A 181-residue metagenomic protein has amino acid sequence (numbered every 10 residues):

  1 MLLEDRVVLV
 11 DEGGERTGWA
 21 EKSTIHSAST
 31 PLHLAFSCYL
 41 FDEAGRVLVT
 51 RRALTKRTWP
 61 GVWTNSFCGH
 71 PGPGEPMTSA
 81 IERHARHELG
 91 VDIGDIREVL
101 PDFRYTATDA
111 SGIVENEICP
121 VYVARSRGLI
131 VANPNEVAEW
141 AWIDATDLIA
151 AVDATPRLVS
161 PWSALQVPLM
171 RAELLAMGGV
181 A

Functional and structural regions predicted by a protein language model:
L2-S37, F41-E43: Acidic, metal-coordinating catalytic segment for phosphate/diphosphate chemistry, firing primarily on the Nudix
V7, R46-V47, W140-A141: A residue-level structural signature of the nucleotidyltransferase/glycosyltransferase Rossmann-like core
E12-E15, G45, G90, G112: Detector for glycine-centered tight turns/loop "hinges" at secondary-structure junctions
A20-K22, A53, M77, E136: Residue-level structural signal for beta-strand termini and adjacent loop
T24, G61, P73, D102-A181: Nudix hydrolase/Nudix homology domain
A35-F67: A glycine-rich, hydrophobic loop/mini-helix early in the fold
C38, S66-F67, E98, P120-Y122: A structural signal for short, well-ordered beta-strand segments
L48-V49, S66-L100: The catalytic Nudix box helix
